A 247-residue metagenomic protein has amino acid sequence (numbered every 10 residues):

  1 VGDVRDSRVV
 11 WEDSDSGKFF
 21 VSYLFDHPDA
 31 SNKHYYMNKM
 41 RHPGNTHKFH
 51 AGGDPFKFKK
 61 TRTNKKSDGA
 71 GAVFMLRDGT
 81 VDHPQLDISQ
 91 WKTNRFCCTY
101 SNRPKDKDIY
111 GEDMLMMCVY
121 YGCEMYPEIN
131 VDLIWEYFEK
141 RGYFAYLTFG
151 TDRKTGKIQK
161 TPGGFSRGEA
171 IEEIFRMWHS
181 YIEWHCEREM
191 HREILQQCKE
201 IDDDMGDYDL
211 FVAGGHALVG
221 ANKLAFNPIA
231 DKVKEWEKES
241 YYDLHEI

Functional and structural regions predicted by a protein language model:
V1-F149, Y181-I247: RNase H-like, metal-dependent nuclease domains and their acidic two-metal-ion catalytic environment used
L147-H185: Short alpha-helix plus adjacent loop in nuclease-associated cores
